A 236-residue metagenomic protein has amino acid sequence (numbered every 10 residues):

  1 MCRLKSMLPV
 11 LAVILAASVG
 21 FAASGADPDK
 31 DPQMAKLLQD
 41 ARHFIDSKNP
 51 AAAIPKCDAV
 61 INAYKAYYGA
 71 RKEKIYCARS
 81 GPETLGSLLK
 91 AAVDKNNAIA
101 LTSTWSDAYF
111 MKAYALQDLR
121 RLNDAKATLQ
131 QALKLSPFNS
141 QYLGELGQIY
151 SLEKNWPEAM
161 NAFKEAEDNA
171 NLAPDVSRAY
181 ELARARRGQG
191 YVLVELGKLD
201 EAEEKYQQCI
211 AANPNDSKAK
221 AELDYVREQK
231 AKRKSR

Functional and structural regions predicted by a protein language model:
N62, A100, L133-K134, E165-D168 (+3 more regions): Conserved structural position within tetratricopeptide repeats
